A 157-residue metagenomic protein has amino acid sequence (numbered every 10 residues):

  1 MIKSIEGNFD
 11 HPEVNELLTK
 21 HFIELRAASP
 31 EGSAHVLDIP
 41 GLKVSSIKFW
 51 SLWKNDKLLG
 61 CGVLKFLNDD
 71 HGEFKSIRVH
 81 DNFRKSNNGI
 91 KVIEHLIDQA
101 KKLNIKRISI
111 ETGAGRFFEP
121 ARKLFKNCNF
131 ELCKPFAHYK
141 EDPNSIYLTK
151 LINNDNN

Functional and structural regions predicted by a protein language model:
S4-H71, K75, H80, Q99 (+2 more regions): Acetyl-CoA-dependent GNAT
E16-K20, K91, H95, Y147: Alpha-helical elements of Rossmann-like donor-binding domains used by nucleotide-donor carbohydrate transfer enzymes
I47, P143-Y147: Short hydrophobic/aromatic beta-strand or adjacent loop that forms the aromatic wall/cage of a ligand/substrate-binding
V79, K85-D98, K123, N127: Conserved acetyl-CoA-binding loop-helix of GNAT-fold acetyltransferases
I90, G115-K134, E141-P143: Conserved active-site alpha-helix within GNAT-family acetyltransferase domains
A100-G113: Conserved GNAT acetyl-CoA-binding A-motif
I110, K134-P135: Beta-hairpin "wing" of winged helix-turn-helix
